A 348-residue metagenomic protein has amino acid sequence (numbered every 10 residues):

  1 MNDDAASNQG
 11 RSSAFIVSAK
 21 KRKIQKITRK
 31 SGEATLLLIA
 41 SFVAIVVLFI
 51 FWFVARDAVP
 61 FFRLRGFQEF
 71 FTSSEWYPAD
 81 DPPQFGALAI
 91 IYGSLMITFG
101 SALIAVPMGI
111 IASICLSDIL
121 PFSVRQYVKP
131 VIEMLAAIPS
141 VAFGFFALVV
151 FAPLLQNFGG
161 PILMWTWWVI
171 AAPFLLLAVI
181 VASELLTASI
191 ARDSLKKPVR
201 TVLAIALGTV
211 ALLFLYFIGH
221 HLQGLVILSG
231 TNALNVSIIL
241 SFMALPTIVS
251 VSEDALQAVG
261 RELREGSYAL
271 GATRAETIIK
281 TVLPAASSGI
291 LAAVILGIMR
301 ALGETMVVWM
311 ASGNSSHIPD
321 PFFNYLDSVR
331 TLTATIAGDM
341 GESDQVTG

Functional and structural regions predicted by a protein language model:
M1-A40, I180-A206: Transmembrane alpha-helical segments of polytopic membrane transport and secretion proteins
F15-A34, A55-S101, P121-R125, V226 (+1 more regions): Periplasmic/extracellular loop-to-transmembrane helix junction in inner-membrane transport proteins
Q84-T98, P153-L176, A191-A211, Y216-T247: Loop-to-helix entry region at the N-terminal start of transmembrane alpha-helices in multi-pass membrane transporters
Y92, M96-I104, M108, A112 (+2 more regions): Hydrophobic alpha-helical transmembrane segments of multipass integral membrane proteins, especially permease/channel
S94, P130-E133, A137, A244 (+1 more regions): Residue-level signal for discrete positions within transmembrane alpha-helices of multi-pass small-molecule
S101-I132, F145, I180-V181, L185-A188: Transmembrane-helix boundary motif in ABC transporter permease subunits
G219-S229, V308-G348: Interhelical loop and adjacent transmembrane-helix boundary motif in polytopic membrane transport permeases
I248-E253, V259, Y268, R274-S312: Transmembrane alpha-helices
